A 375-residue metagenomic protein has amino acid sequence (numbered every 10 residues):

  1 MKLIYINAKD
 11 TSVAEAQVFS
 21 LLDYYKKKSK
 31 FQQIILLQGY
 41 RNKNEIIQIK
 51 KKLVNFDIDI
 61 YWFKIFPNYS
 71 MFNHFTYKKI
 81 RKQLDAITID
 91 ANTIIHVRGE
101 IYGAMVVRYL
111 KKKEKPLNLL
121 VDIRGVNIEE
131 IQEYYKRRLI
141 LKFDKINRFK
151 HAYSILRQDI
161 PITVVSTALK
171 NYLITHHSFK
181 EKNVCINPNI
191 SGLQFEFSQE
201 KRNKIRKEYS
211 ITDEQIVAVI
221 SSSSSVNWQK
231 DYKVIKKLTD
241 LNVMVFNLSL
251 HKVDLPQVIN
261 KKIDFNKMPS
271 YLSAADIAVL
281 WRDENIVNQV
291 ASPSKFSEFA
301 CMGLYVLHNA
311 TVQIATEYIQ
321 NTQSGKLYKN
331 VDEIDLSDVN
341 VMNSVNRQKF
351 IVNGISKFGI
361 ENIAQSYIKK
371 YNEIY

Functional and structural regions predicted by a protein language model:
Y5-L22, R41-E45, V97, S225-K230 (+1 more regions): A short, glycine/small-residue-rich beta-strand->loop->alpha-helix junction that serves as a flexible
N7-S12, K28-F75, A168-K170: N-terminal strand-loop element at the rim of the active site of nucleotide-sugar-dependent glycosyltransferases
S12, A16, S225-Q229, N266 (+3 more regions): Nucleotide-sugar-dependent
Y24, G192-L193, S198, R202-D254 (+1 more regions): Conserved catalytic-core segment of nucleotide-activated headgroup transferases in glycan assembly
I65-N68, L117-K150, K180, N187-Q194: Acceptor-binding helix/loop patch of EC 2.4 sugar-transfer enzymes, predominantly nucleotide-sugar-dependent
K78-D85, A104-M105, V121, N127-E129 (+1 more regions): Membrane-proximal helix-turn-helix segments that form the acceptor-binding/catalytic region of lipid-linked
K145-F197: Donor nucleotide-sugar binding/catalytic pocket of nucleotide-sugar-dependent glycosyltransferases
K329-E373: A charged, aromatic-enriched C-terminal amphipathic alpha-helix characteristic of glycosyltransferases across folds
